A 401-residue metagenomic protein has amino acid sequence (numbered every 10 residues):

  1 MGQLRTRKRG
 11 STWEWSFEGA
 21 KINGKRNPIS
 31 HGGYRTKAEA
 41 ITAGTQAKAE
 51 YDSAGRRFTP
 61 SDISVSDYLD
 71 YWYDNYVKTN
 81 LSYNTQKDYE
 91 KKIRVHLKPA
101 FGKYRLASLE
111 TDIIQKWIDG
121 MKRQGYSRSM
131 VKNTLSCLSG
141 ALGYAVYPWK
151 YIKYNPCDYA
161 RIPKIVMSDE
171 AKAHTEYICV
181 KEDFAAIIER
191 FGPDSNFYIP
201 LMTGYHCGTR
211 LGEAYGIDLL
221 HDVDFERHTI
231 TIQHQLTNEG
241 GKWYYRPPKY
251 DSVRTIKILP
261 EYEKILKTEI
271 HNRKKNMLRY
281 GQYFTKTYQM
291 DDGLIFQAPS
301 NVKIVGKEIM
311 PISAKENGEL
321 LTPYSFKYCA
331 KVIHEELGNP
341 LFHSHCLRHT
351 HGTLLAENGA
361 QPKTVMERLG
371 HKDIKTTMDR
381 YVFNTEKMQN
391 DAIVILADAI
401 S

Functional and structural regions predicted by a protein language model:
M1-G33, T229, H234, G241: Short, Arg/Lys-rich segments that mark the N-terminal edge of DNA/RNA- and chromatin-recognition modules
S16, I162, I217-G293, Q297-N301: Conserved tyrosine-mediated DNA breakage-rejoining catalytic core shared by Y-recombinases
G32, F58-S61, Y73-Y147, E319-S325 (+1 more regions): N-terminal core-binding DNA-recognition domain of tyrosine site-specific recombinases/integrases
G32, G216-V223, M366-K372, R380-V382: A short, basic/aromatic helix-end/turn motif that makes direct DNA contacts
G32-D62, T79: N-terminal helical hairpins
Q124, E189-D194, C207, I256 (+3 more regions): Short, basic (Lys/Arg/His-rich) helix/loop patches that form interaction surfaces in the mid-to-C-terminal regions
R128, K132, S136-C137, P148 (+6 more regions): Basic, Lys/Arg- and aromatic-enriched nucleic-acid-binding interface segment
L236, L369-I395: Catalytic-site neighborhood detector that most strongly recognizes the C-terminal catalytic loop/helix of tyrosine
